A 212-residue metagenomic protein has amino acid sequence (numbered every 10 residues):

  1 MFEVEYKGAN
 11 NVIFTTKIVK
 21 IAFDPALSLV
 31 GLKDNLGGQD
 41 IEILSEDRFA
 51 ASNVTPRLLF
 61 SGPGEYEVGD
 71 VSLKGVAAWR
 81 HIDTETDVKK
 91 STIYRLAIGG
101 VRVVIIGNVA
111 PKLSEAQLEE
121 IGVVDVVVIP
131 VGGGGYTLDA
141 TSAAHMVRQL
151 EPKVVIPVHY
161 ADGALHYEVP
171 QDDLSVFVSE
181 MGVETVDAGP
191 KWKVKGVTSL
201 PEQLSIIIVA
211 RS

Functional and structural regions predicted by a protein language model:
M1-K17, G64-E65, G69-A78, G196-P201 (+1 more regions): Zn-dependent metallo-beta-lactamase
E3, V19-I21, G100-R102: Residues that mark the start of a beta-strand
E3-K7, D87-V88, V154-S212: Binuclear metal-ion centers of metallo-dependent hydrolases, dominated by the metallo-beta-lactamase
N10-P63, K74-S91, V109-E120: Pre-active-site segment of Zn-dependent metallo-hydrolases
A22, S72-K74, R95, V104 (+1 more regions): Conserved beta-strand elements of the Class I
Q39-D40, D125, K153: Conserved acidic residues
D47, G132, Y160: Flexible loop residues that form catalytic and substrate-binding hotspots at small-molecule/glycan-binding clefts
D83-L150: Active-site-proximal loop/helix segments of hydrolase catalytic cores
